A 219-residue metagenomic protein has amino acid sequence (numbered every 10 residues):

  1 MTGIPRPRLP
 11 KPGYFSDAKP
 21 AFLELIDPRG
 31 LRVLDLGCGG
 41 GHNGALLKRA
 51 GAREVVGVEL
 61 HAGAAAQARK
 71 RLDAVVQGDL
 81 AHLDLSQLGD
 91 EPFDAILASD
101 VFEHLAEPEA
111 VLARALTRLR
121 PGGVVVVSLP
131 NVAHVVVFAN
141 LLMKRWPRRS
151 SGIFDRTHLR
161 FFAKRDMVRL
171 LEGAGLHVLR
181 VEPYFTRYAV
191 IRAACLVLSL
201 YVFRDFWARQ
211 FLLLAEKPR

Functional and structural regions predicted by a protein language model:
M1-E91, A95-L97, E109-L112, L129 (+3 more regions): Conserved N-terminal segment of class I S-adenosyl-L-methionine
S99-H104: Short catalytic micro-motifs in class I SAM-dependent methyltransferases
A106-A110, V137: Short N-terminal helix/helix-N-cap motif within the alpha/beta-hydrolase-1
A110-V124: A short glycine-rich, Lys/Arg-flanked "PGG" loop and its adjoining helix->strand segment in the class I
V127-R148: Conserved class I S-adenosyl-L-methionine
M143-I153, A193-L198: Short glycine/proline- and charge-enriched loop/turn segments that cap or connect secondary-structure elements
R149-D166: Acceptor-substrate binding/catalytic loop of class I
R165-E182: A SAM-dependent methyltransferase catalytic signature shared across enzymes that methylate proteins
